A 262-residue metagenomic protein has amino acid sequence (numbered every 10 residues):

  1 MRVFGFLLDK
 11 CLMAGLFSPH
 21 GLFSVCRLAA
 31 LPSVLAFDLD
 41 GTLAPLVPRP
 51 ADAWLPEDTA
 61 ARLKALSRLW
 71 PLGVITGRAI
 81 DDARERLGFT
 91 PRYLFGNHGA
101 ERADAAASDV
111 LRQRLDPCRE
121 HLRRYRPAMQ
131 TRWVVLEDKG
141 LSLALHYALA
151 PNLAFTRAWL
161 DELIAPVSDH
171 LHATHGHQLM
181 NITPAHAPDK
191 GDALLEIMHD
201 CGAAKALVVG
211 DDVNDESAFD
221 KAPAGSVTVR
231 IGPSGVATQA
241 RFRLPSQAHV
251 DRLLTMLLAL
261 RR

Functional and structural regions predicted by a protein language model:
M1-L39, L43-A51, D58, H199-K205: Non-catalytic pre-domain segments flanking phosphatase-related domains
A14-S18, D189-R262: Mg2+-dependent phosphoryl-transfer enzymes with acidic/Ser/Thr/Gly-rich catalytic loops
G41, L94, L145, L194 (+1 more regions): Residue-level signal for inorganic ion chemistry
P48, W54-K139: Active-site phosphate-binding/coordination module
A79-F95, P151, F155-H172: Substrate-recognition/cap helix-loop segment adjacent to the acidic, metal-dependent catalytic center of Asp-based
F95-E120, H172-A203: Substrate-recognition "cap/lid" segment bordering the active-site pocket of phosphatases
V134-P151, L171-P184: Charged, glycine-interspersed solvent-exposed loop segments at helix/strand-loop junctions that cap or gate access
